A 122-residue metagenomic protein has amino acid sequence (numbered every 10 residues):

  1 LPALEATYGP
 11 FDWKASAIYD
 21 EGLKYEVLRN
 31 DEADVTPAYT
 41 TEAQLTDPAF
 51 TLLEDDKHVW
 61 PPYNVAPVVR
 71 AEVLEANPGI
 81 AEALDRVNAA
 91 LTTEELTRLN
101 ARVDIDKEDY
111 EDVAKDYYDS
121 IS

Functional and structural regions predicted by a protein language model:
L1-A3: Secondary-structure junction motif
E5-Y8, E32, S122: Metal- and O2-centered redox machinery and metal/ROS homeostasis
D12-E26: Short helix-initiation/N-cap motifs at beta->coil->alpha
K14, Y39, A49-P61: Short beta-strand->loop
E26-L52: A ligand-binding cleft/hinge motif common to bilobed small-molecule-binding domains
T41-L45, V59, V73-L74: Solvent-exposed loop/turn segments at secondary-structure junctions within structured extracellular/periplasmic domains
Y63-P78: A bilobed periplasmic-binding-protein/Venus flytrap-type ligand-binding module shared by bacterial periplasmic
P78-S122: Ligand-binding clefts/hinges and TM-proximal coupling segments of bilobed small-molecule sensing domains
